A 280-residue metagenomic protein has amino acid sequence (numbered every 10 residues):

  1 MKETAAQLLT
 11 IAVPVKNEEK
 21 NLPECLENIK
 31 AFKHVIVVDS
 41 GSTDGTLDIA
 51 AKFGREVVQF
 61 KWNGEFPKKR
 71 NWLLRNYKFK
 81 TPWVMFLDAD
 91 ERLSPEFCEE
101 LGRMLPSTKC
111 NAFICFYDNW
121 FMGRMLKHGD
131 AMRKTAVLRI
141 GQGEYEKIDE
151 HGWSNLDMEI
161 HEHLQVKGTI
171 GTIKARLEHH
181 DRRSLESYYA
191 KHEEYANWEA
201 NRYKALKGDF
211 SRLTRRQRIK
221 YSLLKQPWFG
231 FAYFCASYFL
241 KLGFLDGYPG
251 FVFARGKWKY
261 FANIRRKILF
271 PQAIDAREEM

Functional and structural regions predicted by a protein language model:
L8-T10: Cell-envelope/extracellular polymer assembly enzymes that use nucleotide-activated donors
A12-H34: Short, well-formed alpha-helical segments that are part of the catalytic scaffolds of diverse glycosyltransferases
K20-E24, D44-F53, E96-F97: Acidic helix N-cap motif at the loop->helix transition within catalytic regions of sugar-transfer enzymes
N28, D39-I49, W62, D88: A conserved acidic beta->alpha catalytic loop
A31, K52-G54, V166: Short, structured coil segments at secondary-structure junctions
K52, N71-W83: Active-site nucleotide-sugar/metal-binding loop of Leloir-type enzymes
Q59-F66: Short, acidic/glycine-rich phosphate-metal binding loop used to engage nucleotide
P67-K68, L74, S94-D275: Catalytic-site signature of metal-activated, phosphate-bearing donor transferases, centered on the GT-A/GT-A-like
